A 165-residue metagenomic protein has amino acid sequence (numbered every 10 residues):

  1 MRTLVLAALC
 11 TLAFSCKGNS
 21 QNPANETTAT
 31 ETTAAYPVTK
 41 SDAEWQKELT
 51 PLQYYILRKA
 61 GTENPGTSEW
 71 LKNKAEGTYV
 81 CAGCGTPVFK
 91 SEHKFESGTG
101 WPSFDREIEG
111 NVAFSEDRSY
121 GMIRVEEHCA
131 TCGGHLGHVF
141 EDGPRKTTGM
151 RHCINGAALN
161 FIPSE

Functional and structural regions predicted by a protein language model:
M1-L4: Positively charged n-region of N-terminal signal peptides that target proteins for export
L12-S15: C-terminal motif of bacterial Sec signal peptides marking the signal peptidase cleavage site
K17-N19: Bacterial signal peptide processing site
N22-K59: Start-of-domain signal
A29-Y36, A75-G83: Short charge-dense sequence patches
Q46-V80, T86-E165: A short Gly-Trp-Pro
